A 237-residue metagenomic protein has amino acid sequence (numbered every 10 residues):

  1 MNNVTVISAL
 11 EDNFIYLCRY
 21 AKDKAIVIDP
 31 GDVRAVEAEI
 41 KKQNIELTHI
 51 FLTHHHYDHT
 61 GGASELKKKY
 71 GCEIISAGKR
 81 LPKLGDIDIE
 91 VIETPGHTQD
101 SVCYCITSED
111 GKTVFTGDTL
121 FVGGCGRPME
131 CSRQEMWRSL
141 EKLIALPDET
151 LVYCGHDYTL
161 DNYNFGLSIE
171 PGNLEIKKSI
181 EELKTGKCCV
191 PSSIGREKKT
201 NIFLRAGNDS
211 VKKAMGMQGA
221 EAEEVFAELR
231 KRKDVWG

Functional and structural regions predicted by a protein language model:
M1-Q43, Y104-G117: Conserved beta-strand hairpin/beta-sheet module of binuclear metal-dependent hydrolase folds, prominently
L17, P82-E109, T113, A145: Core dinuclear metal-dependent hydrolase active-site scaffold
A25, E73, D88, E93 (+2 more regions): Hydrophobic "anchor" residues on beta-strands that sit immediately upstream of conserved functional sites
P30-D32, H55, G96-T98, T119-L120 (+2 more regions): Active-site metal-binding loops of divalent metal-dependent hydrolases
V33-I75: Active-site metal-binding motif and surrounding structural segment of the metallo-beta-lactamase
I50-T60, I92-Q99, Y153-T159: Histidine-centered catalytic micro-motifs
G124-T150: Active-site-adjacent loop/tail segments of enzyme domains
E141, A145-L151, L160-G237: Accessory terminal helices/loops
